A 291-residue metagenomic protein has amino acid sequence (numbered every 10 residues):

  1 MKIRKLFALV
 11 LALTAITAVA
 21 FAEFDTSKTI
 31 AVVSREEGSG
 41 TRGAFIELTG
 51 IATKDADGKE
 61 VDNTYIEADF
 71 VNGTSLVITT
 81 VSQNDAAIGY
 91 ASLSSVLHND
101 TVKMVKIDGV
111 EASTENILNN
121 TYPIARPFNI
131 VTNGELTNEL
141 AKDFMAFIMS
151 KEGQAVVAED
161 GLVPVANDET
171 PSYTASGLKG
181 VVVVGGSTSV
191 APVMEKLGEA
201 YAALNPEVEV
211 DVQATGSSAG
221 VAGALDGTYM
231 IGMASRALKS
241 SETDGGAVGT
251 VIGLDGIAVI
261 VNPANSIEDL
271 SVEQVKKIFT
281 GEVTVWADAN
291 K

Functional and structural regions predicted by a protein language model:
K2-A22: Sec-dependent N-terminal signal peptides of Gram-positive bacterial secreted proteins and lipoproteins
F21-K291: Exported/periplasmic ABC-transporter solute-binding proteins
